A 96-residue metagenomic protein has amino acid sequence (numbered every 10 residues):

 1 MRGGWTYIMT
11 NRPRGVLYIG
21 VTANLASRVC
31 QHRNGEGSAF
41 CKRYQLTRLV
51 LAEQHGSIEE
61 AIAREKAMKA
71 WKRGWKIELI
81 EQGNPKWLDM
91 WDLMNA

Functional and structural regions predicted by a protein language model:
M1-S38, K42-K66, G83-A96: GIY-YIG nuclease catalytic motif and its immediate N-terminal context
K69: Catalytic/regulatory signature loops of cyclic-dinucleotide turnover enzymes and related class III nucleotidyl cyclases
G74-I80: A short, polar/charged loop-to-alpha-helix boundary motif
